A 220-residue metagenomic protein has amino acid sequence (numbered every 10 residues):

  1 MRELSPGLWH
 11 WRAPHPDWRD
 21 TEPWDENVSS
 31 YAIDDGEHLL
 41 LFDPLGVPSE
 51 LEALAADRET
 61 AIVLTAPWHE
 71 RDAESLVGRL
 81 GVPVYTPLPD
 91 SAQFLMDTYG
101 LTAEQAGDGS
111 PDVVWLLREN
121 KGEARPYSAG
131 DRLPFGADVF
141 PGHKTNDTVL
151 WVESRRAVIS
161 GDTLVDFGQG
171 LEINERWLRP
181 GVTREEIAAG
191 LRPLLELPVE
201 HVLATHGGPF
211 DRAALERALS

Functional and structural regions predicted by a protein language model:
R2, P6-W9, A13-P16, H38-L41 (+3 more regions): Metallo-beta-lactamase
A13-D17, L95-T98: Short regulatory "switch" loops immediately downstream of catalytic or recognition motifs within protein catalytic
P16-A61: Pre-active-site segment of Zn-dependent metallo-hydrolases
P23-W24, G122, F140, E185: Short gly/ser/thr-rich secondary-structure transition/capping motifs
D25-N27, K121, Y127, K144: Residues that act as N-cap/strand-start positions at coil-to-secondary-structure junctions
N27, E70-R71, A188: Residue-level marker for well-ordered alpha-helical positions
S29-Y31, R125, A129-D131, T148: Residue-level detector of beta-strand structural context in well-folded domains
G46-A129: Active-site HxH/HxHxD metal-binding segment of metal-dependent hydrolases
